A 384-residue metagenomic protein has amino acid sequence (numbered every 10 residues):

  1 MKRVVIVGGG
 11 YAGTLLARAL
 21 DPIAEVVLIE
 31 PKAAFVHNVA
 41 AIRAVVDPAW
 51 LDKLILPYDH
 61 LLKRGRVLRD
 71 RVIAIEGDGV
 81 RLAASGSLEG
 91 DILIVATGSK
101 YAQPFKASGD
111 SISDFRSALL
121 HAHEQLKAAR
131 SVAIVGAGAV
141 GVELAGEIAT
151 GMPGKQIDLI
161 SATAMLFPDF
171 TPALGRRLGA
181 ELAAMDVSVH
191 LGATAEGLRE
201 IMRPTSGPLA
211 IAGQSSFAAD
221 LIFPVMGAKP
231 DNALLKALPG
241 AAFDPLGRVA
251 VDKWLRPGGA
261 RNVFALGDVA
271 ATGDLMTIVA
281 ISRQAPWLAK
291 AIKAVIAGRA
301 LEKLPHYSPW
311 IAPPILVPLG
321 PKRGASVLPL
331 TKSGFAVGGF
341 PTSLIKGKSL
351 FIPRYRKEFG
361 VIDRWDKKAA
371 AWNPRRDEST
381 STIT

Functional and structural regions predicted by a protein language model:
M1-G65, E143-A173, T384: Beta1-alpha1 glycine-rich phosphate/pyrophosphate-binding loop at the start of Rossmann-like nucleotide-binding domains
K2-V4, K63-A133, A212, F223: FAD-binding core/adjacent interface of flavoenzyme oxidoreductases
G10-Y11, A139, K229: Residue-level detector of alpha-helix initiation sites
G65-E76, V80-R81, L88, G154-K253 (+1 more regions): A Rossmann-like FAD-binding core segment of flavoenzymes
I112-R130, S216-W287: FAD-site-proximal beta/loop scaffold in flavoenzymes
Q125-K155: Rossmann-like NAD(P)H-binding beta-loop-alpha module
L266-G320, V327: A conserved FAD-binding loop/helix module that cradles the flavin
P321-T384: C-terminal auxiliary extensions adjacent to catalytic cores
